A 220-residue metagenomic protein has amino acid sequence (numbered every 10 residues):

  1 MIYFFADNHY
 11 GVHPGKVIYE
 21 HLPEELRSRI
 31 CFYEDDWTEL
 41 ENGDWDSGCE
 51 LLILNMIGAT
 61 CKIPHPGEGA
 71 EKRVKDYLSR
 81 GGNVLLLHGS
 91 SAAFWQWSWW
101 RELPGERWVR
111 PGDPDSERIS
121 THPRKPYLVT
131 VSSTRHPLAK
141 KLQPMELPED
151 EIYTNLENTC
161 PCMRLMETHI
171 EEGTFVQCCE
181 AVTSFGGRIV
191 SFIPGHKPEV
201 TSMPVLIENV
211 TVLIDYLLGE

Functional and structural regions predicted by a protein language model:
Y3-F94, S98: Helical hinge/lid and interdomain linker segments adjacent to catalytic or ligand-binding clefts that mediate domain
F5, Y10, S184-E220: Extracellular ligand-binding/catalytic regions of CAZymes and related secreted enzymes and adhesion modules
F5-N8, D35, W45-D46, E68 (+7 more regions): Extended, composition-driven regions rather than compact fold-specific motifs
H13, E20-R29, S116-G186, S191: Catalytic beta-strand/loop cores that center a nucleophilic Ser/Cys/Thr and support acyl-enzyme chemistry
H13, W95, T174, V200-T201: Residues that form or flank phosphate/diphosphate-binding pockets in enzymes that use nucleotide phosphates
V17, R73, C178, E208-V212: Alpha-helical elements of Rossmann-like donor-binding domains used by nucleotide-donor carbohydrate transfer enzymes
K62-K140: A glycine-rich, often tryptophan-bearing local segment used as a flexible ligand/cofactor-contacting loop or short
H88, E172, H196: His-enriched metal-coordination microenvironments in redox/metal-binding proteins
